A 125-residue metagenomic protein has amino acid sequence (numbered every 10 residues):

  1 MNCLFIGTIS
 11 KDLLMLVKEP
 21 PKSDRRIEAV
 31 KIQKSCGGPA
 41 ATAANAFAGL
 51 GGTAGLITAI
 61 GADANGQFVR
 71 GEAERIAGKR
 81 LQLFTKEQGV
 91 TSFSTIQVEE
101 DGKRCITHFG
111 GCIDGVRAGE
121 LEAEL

Functional and structural regions predicted by a protein language model:
M1-A59, A64-F68: Glycine-rich phosphate/adenosyl-contacting loop at the front of the ribokinase-like
R25-R26, G49-L125: Conserved N-terminal subdomain of the carbohydrate kinase-like
